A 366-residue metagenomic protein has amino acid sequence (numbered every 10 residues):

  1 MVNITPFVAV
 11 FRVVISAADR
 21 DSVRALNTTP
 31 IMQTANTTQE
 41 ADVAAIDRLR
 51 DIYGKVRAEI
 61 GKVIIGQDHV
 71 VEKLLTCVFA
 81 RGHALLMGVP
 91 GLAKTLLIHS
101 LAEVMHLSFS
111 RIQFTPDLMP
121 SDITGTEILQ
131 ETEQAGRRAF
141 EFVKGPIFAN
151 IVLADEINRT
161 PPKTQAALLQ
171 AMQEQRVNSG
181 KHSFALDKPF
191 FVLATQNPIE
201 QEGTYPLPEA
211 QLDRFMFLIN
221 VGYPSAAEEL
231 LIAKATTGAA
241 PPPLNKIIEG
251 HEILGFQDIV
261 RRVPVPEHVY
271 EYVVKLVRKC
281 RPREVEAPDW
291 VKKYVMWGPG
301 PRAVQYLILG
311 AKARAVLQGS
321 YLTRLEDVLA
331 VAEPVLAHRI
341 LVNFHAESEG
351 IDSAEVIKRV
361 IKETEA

Functional and structural regions predicted by a protein language model:
I31-E40, R283-A366: C-terminal engagement/docking regions of AAA+ P-loop ATPases
I46-L49, V63, T204, L218-W290 (+4 more regions): Conserved C-terminal "switch" segment of AAA+ ATPases
D47-V89: Pre-Walker A (pre-P-loop) alpha-helix and adjacent loop at the N terminus of AAA/AAA+ ATPase modules, a conserved
L75, T132-L153: Conserved alpha-helical scaffold flanking the Walker A/P-loop in AAA+ ATPase domains
V78-T115: Walker A/P-loop
V104-T132: AAA+/P-loop NTPase substrate/partner-engagement loops
Q130-A135, T160-T164, M172-R262, K312-R314: Canonical AAA+ ATPase core
D155-E156, A167: Walker B catalytic acidic pair
